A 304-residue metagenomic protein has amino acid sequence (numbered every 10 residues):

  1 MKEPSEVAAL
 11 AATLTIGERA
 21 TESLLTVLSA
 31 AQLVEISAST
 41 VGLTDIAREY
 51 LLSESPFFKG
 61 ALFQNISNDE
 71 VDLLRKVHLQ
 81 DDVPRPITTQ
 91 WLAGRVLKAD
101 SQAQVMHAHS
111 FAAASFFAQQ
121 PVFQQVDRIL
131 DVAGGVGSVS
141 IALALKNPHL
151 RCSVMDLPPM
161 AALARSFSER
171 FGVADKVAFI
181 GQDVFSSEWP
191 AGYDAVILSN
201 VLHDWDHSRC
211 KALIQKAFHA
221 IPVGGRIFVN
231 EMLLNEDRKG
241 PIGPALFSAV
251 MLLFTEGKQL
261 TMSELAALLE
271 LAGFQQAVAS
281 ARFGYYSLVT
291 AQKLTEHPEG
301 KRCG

Functional and structural regions predicted by a protein language model:
M1-A30, E35-I36, F123, R128-G304: Alpha-helical subdomain
K2-S5, A12-T13, E18-D127: Conserved Class I S-adenosyl-L-methionine-dependent methyltransferase catalytic core
